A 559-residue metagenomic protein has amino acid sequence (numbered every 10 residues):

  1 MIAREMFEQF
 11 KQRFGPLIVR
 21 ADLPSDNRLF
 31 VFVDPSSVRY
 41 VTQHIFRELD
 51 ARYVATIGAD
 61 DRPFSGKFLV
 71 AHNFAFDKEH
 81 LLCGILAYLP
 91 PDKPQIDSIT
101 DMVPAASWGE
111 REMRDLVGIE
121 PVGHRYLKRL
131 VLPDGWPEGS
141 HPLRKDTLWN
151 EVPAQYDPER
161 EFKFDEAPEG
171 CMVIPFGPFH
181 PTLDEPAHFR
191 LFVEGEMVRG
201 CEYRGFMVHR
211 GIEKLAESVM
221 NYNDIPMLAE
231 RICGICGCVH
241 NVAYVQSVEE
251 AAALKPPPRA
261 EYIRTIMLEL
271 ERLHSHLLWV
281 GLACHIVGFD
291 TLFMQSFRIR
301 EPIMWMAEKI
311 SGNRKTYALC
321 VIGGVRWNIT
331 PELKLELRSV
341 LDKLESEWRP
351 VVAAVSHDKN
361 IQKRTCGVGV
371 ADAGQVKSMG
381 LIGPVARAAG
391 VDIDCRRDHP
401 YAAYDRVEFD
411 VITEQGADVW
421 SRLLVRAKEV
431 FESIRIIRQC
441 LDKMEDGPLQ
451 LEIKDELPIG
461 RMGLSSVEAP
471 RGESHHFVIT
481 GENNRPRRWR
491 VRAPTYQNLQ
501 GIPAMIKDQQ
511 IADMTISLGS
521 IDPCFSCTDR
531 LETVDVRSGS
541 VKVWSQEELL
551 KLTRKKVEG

Functional and structural regions predicted by a protein language model:
M1-C201, S275, H357-V368, K377 (+2 more regions): Terminal low-complexity/charged segments
V38, P104, L130, D134-G135 (+2 more regions): Metal/cofactor-centered catalytic core regions of large enzymes
